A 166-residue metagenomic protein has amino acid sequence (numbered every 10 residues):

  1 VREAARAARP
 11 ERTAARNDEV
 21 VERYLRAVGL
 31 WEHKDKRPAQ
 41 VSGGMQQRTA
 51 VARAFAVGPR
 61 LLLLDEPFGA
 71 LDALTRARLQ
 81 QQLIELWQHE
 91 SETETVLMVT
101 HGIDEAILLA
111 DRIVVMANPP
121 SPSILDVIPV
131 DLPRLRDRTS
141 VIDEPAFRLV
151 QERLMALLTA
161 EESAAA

Functional and structural regions predicted by a protein language model:
V1-R16, P119: ABC-type ATPase nucleotide-binding domains, specifically the catalytic core motifs of the NBD
P10, A14-H33, E85: Conserved ABC ATPase "signature" region
R37-V41, M45: Conserved ABC ATPase signature
V51: Hydrophobic anchor residue at the start of the ABC signature
A56-R60: A short, proline-enriched helix->beta-strand linker immediately N-terminal to the Walker B motif in ABC-type P-loop
L62-D65: Catalytic Walker B motif of ABC-type/P-loop ATPase nucleotide-binding domains
R78-M98: Conserved catalytic loops of ABC-family nucleotide-binding domains
